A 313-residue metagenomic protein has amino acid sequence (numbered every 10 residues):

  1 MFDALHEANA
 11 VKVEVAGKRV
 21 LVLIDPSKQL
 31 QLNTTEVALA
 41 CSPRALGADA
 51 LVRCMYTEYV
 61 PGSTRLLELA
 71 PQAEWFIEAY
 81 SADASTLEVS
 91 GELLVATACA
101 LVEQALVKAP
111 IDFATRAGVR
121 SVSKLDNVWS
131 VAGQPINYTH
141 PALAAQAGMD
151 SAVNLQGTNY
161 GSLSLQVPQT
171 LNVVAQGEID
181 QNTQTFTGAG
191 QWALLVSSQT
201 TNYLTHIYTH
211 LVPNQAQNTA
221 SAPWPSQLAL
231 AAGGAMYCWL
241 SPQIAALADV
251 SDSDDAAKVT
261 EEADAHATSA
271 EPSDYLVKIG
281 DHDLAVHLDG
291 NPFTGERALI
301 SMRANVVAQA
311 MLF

Functional and structural regions predicted by a protein language model:
M1-V89, A96-F313: Active-site proximal loop and beta-alpha junction motif in alpha/beta enzyme cores
